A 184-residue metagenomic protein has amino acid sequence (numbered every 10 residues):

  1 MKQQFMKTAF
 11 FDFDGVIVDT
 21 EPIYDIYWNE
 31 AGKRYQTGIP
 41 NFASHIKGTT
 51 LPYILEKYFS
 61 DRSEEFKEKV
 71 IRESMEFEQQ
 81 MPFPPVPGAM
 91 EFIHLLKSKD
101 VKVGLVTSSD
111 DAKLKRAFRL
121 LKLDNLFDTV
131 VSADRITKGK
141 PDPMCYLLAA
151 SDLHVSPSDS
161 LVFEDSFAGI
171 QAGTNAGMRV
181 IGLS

Functional and structural regions predicted by a protein language model:
Q4-L95, K99: N-terminal helical cap/lid subdomain that shapes the substrate entry/recognition surface in HAD-like hydrolases
K7, H94-L95, K99-K102, D128 (+2 more regions): Structural signature of beta-strand start/N-cap positions in the alpha/beta core of ABC transporter nucleotide-binding
T8, G139-A168: Conserved Lys-Pro-Asp/Glu-containing loop-to-beta segment of HAD-superfamily phosphomonoesterases, centered on
V16, I23, D111-A112, A168: Conserved Rossmann-like nucleotide-cofactor binding loop
I17, S44, P85, V103-V106 (+2 more regions): Conserved SAM-binding loop
W28, A89-R119, G173: Substrate-recognition element of Asp-dependent hydrolases with the DxDx(T/V) motif
P40-N41, N125-T129, P157-L161: Short acidic capping loops at alpha-helix termini that bridge into adjacent secondary structure
L161-S184: Acidic, Mg2+-coordinating phosphoryl-transfer loop and its flanking beta/alpha structural elements, shared across
